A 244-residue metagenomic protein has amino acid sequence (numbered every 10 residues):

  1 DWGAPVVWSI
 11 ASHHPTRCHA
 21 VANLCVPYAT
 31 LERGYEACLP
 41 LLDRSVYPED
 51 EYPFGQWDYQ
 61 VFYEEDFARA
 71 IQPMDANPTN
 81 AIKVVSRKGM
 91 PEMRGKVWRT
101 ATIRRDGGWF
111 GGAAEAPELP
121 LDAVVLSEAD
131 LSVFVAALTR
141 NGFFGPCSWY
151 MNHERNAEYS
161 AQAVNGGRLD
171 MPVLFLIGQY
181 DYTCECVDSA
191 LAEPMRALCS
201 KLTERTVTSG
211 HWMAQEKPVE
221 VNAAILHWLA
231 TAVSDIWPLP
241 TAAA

Functional and structural regions predicted by a protein language model:
D1: Catalytic nucleophile serine of serine hydrolases, specifically the conserved "nucleophile elbow" pentapeptide
A4-L202: Flexible "cap/lid" subdomain of the alpha/beta-hydrolase fold that forms the substrate-access gate
C199-A244: Catalytic active-site module of serine/aspartate enzymes centered on a nucleophile-bearing elbow/loop
